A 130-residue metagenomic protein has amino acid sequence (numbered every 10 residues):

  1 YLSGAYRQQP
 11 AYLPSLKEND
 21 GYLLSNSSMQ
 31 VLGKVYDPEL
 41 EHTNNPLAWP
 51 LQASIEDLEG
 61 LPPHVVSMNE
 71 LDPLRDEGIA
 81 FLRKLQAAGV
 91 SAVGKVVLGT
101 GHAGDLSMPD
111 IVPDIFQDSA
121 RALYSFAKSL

Functional and structural regions predicted by a protein language model:
Y1-L130: Alpha/beta-hydrolase superfamily serine-hydrolase fold, recognizing
